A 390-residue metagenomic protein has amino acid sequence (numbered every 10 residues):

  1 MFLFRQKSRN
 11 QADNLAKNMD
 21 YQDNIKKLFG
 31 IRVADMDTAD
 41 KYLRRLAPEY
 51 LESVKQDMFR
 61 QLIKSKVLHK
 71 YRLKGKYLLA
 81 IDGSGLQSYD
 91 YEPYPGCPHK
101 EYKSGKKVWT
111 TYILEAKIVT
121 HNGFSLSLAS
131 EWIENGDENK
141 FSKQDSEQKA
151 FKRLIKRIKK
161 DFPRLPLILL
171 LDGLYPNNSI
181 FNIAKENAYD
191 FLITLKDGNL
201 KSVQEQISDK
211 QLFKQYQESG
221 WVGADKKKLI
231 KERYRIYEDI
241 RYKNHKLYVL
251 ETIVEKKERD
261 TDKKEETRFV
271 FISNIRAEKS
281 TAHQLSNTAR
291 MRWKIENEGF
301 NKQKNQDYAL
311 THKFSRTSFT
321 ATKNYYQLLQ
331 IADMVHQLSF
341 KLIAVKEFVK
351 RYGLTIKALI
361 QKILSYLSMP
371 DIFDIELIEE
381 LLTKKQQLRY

Functional and structural regions predicted by a protein language model:
M1-A34, A39-D40: Gly/serine-rich nucleotide phosphate-binding loop at the start of the catalytic core of nucleotide/ADP-ribose-handling
A12, D35, A39, G75-L86 (+7 more regions): Short, conserved catalytic/metal-binding motifs centered on acidic residues
K17-M19, Q217-D239, N305-Y390: A short, flexible helix-boundary coil/loop motif
M36-F59, D371-Y390: Long, charge-rich low-complexity segments
D40-N122: Active-site-proximal, Lys/Arg-enriched surface segment that forms a nucleic-acid-binding/basic interface patch
E101-L165: Electropositive, glycine- and tryptophan-enriched low-complexity nucleic-acid-binding patches
G136-T252: An internal, acidic/charged active-site-proximal segment that coordinates divalent cations and/or engages
K279-S315: Short amphipathic alpha-helical "interface-anchor" segments enriched in bulky aromatics
